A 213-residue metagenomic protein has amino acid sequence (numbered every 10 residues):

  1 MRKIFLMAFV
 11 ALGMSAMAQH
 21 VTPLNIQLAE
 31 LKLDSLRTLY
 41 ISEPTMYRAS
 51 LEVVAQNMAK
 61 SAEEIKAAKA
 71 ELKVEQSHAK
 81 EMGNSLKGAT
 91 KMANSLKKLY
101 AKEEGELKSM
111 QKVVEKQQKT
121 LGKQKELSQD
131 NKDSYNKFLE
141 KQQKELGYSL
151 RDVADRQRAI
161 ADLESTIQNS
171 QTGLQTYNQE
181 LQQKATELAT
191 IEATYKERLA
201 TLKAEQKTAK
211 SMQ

Functional and structural regions predicted by a protein language model:
M1-I4, Q19: Positively charged n-region of N-terminal signal peptides that target proteins for export
K3-G13: Sec-dependent N-terminal signal peptides
M14-A18: Sec/Tat signal peptide C-region and signal peptidase I cleavage site
H20-Q213: Extended amphipathic alpha-helical heptad-repeat regions
